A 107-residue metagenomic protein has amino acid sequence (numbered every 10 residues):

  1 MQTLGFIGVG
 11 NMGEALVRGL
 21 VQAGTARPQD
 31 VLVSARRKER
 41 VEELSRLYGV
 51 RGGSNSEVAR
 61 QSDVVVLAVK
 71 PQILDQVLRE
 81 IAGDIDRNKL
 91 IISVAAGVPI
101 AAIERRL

Functional and structural regions predicted by a protein language model:
M1-R60: NAD(P)+-binding Rossmann beta1-loop-alpha1 motif at the extreme N-terminus of oxidoreductases
K38-E39, L47-Y48, N55-L107: Rossmann-like NAD(P)(H) cofactor-binding subdomain of soluble oxidoreductases
